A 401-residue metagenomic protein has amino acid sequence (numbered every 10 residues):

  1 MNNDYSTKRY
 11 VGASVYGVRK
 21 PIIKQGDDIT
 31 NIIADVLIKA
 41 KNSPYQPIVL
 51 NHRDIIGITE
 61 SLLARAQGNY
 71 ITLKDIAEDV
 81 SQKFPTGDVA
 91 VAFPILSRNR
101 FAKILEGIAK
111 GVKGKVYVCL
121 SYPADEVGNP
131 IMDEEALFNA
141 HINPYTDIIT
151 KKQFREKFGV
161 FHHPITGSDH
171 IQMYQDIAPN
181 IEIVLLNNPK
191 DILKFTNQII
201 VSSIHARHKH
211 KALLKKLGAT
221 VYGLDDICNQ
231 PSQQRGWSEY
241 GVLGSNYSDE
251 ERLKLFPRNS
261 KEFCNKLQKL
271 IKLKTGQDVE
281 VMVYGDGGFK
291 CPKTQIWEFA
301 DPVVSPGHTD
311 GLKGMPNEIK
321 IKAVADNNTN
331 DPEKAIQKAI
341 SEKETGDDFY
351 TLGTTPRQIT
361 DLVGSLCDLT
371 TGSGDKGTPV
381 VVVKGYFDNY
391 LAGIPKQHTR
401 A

Functional and structural regions predicted by a protein language model:
M1-N3, K8-H52, S61-A401: Conserved mixed alpha/beta catalytic, RNA-binding, or beta-rich assembly cores of soluble enzyme, regulatory
